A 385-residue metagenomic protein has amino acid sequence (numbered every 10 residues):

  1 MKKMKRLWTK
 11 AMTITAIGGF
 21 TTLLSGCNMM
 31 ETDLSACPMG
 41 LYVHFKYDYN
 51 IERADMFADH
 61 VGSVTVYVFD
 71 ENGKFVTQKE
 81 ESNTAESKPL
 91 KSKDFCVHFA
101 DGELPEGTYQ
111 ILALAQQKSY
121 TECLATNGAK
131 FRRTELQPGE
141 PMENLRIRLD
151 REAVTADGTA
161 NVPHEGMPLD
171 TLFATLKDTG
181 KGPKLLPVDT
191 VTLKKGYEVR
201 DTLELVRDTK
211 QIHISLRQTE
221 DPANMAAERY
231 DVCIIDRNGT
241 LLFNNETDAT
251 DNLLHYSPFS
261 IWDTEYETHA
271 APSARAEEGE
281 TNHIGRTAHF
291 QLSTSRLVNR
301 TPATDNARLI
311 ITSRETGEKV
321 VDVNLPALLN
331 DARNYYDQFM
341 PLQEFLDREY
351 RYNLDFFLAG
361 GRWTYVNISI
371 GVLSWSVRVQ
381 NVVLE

Functional and structural regions predicted by a protein language model:
K2-I14: Bacterial N-terminal signal peptides that target proteins for export
L23-G26: C-terminal motif of bacterial Sec signal peptides marking the signal peptidase cleavage site
N28-T32: Bacterial signal peptide processing site
D33-I51, V206-T219: A short, Gly/Thr-enriched small/hydrophobic beta-strand-prone motif that recurs across taxa
T65-A125, M225-Y336: Tryptophan-paired
T77-V206: Short, low-hydrophobicity acidic/polar segments
A153-F290: Acidic, serine/threonine- and glycine-rich low-complexity intrinsically disordered segments that serve as flexible
F339-E385: Hydrophobic, glycine-enriched assembly/anchoring segments
